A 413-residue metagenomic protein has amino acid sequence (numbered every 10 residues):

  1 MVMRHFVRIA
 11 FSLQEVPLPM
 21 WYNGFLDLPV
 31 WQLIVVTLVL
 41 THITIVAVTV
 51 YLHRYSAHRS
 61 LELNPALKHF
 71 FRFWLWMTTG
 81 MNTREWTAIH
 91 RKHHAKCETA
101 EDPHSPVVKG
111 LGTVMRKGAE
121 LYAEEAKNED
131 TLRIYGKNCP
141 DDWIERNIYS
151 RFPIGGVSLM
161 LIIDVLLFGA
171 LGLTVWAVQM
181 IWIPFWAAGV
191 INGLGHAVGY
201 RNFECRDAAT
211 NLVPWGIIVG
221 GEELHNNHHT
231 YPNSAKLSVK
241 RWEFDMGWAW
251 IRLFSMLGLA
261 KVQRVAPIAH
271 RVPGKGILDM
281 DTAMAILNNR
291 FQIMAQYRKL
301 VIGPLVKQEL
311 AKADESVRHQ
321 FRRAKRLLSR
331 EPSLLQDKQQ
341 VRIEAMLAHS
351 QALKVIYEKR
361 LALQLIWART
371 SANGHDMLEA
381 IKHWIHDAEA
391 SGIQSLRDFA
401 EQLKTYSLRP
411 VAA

Functional and structural regions predicted by a protein language model:
V2-V190, S234-A413: Non-catalytic, topology-defining segments of multipass membrane proteins
Y51-L52, K92, W182, L194-A197 (+2 more regions): Alpha-helical architecture
Y55-S56, G193-F203: A cytosolic-side transmembrane-helix exit/cap motif
G136-W143, G199-L224, H228-Y231: Active-site-proximal inter-transmembrane loops
